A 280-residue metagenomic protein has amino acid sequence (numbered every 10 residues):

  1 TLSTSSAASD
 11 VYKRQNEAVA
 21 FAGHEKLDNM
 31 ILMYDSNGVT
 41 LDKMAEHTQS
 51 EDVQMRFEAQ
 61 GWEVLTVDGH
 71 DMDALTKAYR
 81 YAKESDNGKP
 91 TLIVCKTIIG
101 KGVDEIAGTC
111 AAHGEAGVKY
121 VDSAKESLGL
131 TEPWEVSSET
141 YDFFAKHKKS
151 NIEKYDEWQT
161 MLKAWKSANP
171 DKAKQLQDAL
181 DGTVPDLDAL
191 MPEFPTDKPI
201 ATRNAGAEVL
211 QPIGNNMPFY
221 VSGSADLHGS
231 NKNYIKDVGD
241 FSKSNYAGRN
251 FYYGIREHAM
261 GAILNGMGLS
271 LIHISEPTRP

Functional and structural regions predicted by a protein language model:
T1-A8, Y12, I272-P280: Single conserved hydrophobic/aromatic residue that forms the stacking wall/gate of nucleotide- or nucleobase-binding
L2, H47, G254-H258: Short alpha-helix boundary/capping motifs
S3-K146: Glycine-rich ThDP/TPP pyrophosphate-binding loop and its adjacent helix/strand module within ThDP-dependent enzymes
T66, K146-S275: Thiamine diphosphate
G102-V103, N231, T278: Activation segment
